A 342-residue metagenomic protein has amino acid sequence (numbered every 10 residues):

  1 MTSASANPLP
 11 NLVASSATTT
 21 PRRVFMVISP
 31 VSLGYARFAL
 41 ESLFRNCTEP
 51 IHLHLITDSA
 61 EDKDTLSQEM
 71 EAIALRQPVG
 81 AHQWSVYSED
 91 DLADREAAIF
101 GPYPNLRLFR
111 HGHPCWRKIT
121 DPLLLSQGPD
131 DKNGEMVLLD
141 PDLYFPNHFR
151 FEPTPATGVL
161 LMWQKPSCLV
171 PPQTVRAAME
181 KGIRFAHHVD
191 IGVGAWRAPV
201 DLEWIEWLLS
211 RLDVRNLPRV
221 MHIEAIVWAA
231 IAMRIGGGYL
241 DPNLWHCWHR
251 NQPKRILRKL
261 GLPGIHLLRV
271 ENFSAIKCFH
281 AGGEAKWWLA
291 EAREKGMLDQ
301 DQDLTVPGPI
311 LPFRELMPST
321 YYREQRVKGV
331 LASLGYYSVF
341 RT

Functional and structural regions predicted by a protein language model:
M1-E41: N-proximal low-complexity "stem/linker" segments adjacent to membrane-targeting elements
S42-P50: Short, acidic, metal-binding catalytic loop of nucleotide-sugar glycosyltransferases
H52-S59: Short internal beta-strands
L66, M70-G128: Active-site-proximal specificity loops/subdomain of glycosyltransferases
D131-Y144: Short beta-strand-to-loop acidic/aromatic patch adjacent to the donor-nucleotide binding site
Y144-M179: Conserved donor-nucleotide/metal-binding helix-loop-beta segment in metal-dependent transferases, i.e., the alpha-helix
A186-E284: Catalytic core and acceptor-binding pocket of nucleotide-sugar-dependent glycosyltransferases
L257-T342: Long, low-complexity C-terminal extensions of enzymes
